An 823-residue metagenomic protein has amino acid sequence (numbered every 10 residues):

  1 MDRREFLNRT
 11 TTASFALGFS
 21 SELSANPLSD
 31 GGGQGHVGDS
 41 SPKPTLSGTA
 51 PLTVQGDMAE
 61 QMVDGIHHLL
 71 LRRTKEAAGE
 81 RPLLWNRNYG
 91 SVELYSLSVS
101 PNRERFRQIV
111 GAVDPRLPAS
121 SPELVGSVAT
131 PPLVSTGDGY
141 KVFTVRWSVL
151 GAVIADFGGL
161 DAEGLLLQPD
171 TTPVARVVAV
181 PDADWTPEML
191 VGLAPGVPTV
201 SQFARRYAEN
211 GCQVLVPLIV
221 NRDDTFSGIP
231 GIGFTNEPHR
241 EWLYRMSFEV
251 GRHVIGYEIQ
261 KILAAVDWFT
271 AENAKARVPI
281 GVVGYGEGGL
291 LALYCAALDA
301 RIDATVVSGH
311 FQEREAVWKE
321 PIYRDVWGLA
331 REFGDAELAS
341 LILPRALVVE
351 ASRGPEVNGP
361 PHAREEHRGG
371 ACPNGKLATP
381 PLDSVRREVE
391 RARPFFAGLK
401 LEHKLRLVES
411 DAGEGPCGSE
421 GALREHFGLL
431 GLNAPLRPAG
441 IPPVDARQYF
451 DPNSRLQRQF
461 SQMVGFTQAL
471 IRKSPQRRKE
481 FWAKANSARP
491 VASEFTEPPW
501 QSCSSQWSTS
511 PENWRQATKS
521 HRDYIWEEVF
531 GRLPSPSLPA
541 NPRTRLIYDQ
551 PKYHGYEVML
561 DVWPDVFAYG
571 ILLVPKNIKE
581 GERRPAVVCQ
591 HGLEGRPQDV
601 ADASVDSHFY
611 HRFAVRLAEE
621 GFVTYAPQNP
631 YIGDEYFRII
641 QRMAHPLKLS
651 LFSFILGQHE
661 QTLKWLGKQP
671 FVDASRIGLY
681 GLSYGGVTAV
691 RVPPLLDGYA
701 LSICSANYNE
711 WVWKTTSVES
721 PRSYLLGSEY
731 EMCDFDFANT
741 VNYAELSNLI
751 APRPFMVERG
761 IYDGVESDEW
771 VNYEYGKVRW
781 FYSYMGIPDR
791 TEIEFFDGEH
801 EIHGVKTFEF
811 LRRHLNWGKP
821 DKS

Functional and structural regions predicted by a protein language model:
E5-P27: N-terminal export signals
D30-I154, G251-V254, A300, R314-R324 (+3 more regions): Alpha/beta-hydrolase-fold serine-hydrolase catalytic core, especially in secreted/extracellular enzymes
R87, W185, P217-Q260, V283-L290 (+15 more regions): Aromatic-lined carbohydrate-binding surfaces of glycoside hydrolases
T130-L190, I547-A601: Glycine-rich active-site/cofactor-binding loop and its immediate structural neighborhood
D138-W147, F157-G158, P169, F203-E209 (+3 more regions): Catalytic cores of nucleotide-enabled group-transfer and carboxylate-activating enzymes in metabolic and assembly-line
V174-A264, F311-Y323, K579-K668, K714-S717: Cap/lid segment of the alpha/beta-hydrolase catalytic domain
D184-E188, R222-F226, G288-A292, Q312-V317 (+10 more regions): Flexible loop/turn segments at secondary-structure boundaries
D267-L338, K664-S720, L725-S728, F735: Primarily recognizes the serine-hydrolase "nucleophile elbow" in alpha/beta-hydrolase and SGNH/GDSL folds
